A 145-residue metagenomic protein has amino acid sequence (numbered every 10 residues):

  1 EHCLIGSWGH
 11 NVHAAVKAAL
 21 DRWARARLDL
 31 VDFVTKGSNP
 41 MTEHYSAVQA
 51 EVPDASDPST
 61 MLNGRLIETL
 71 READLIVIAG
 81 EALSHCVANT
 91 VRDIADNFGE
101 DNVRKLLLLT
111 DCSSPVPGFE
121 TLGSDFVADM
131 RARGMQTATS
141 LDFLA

Functional and structural regions predicted by a protein language model:
E1-A145: Active-site-adjacent betaalpha module
